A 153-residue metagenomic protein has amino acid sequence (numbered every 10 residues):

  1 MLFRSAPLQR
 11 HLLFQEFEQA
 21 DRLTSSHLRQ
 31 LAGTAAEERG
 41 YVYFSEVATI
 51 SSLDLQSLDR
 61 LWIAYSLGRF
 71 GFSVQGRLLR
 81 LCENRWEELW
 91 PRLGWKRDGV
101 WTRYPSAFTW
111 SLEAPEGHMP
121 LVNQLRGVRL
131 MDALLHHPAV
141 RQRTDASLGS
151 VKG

Functional and structural regions predicted by a protein language model:
M1-L2: Short, small-residue-biased leader/transition segments that mark boundaries at the very start of proteins
L12-L13: Hydrophobic/aromatic side-chain positions at a characteristic register within alpha-helices of tetratricopeptide repeats
R22-R60: Short, charge-rich amphipathic alpha-helical segments embedded in non-transmembrane helical bundles/solenoids
T24, F72-G94: Mature extracytoplasmic or organellar-lumen-exposed domains after removal of signal/transit peptides
P91, W95-G153: Glycine-rich, aromatic-bearing surface loops/beta-hairpins
